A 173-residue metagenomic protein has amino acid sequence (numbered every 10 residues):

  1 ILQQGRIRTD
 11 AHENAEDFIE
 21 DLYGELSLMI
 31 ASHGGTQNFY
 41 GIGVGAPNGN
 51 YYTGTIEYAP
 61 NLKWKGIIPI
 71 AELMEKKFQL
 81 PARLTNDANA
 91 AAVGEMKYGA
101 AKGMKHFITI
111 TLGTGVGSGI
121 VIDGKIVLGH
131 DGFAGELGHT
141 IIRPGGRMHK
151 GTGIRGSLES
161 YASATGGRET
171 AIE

Functional and structural regions predicted by a protein language model:
I1-R6, D10-D17, R83-T85, Y98-E173: Glycine/GP-enriched mid-protein hinge/lid loop-to-helix segment characteristic of carbohydrate kinases
A11-S27, A31, Q37-I42, N48-H106: Glycine-rich phosphate-binding loop and adjoining helix at the ATP-binding site of ATP-dependent phosphoryl-transfer
P47-N50, G113-G115: Short glycine-rich anion-binding loops that position phosphate/pyrophosphate groups of nucleotides and phosphorylated
